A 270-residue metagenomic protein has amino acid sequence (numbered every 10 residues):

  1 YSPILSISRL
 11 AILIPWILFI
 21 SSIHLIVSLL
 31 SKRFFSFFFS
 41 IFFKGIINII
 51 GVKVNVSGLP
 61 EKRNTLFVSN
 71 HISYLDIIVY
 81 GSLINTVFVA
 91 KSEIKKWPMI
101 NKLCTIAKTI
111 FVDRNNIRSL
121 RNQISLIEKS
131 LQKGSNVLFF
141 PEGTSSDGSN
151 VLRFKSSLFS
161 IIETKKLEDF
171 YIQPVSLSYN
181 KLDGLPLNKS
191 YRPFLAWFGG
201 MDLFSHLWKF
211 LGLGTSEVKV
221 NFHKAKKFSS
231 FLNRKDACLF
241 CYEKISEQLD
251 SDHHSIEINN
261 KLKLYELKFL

Functional and structural regions predicted by a protein language model:
Y1-N55, K102-I106, L213-T215: A transmembrane-helix-recognition feature enriched in membrane-embedded lipid enzymes and envelope glyco-/phospholipid
I20-L30, I47-I49, T65-R118: Catalytic core of membrane glycerolipid acyltransferases/transacylases, capturing the structured, soluble-facing
G58-E61, L126-L131: Short amphipathic alpha-helix with an adjacent loop that forms part of the alpha/beta core around
R63-S69, T86, G134-P141, F170: Generic beta-sheet signal
S73, K96, L120-I124, F154-K155 (+1 more regions): Amphipathic coiled-coil/heptad-repeat helices and related helical stalk/stem segments that mediate oligomerization
I100-N101, G148-L232, D236: A cross-family acyltransferase "interaction/gating" segment
E128, S135-V137, G143-F154: Soluble extracytoplasmic domains of inner/organellar membrane proteins
K235, F240, K244-L270: Cytosolic-facing loops and C-terminal tails of multi-pass membrane proteins
